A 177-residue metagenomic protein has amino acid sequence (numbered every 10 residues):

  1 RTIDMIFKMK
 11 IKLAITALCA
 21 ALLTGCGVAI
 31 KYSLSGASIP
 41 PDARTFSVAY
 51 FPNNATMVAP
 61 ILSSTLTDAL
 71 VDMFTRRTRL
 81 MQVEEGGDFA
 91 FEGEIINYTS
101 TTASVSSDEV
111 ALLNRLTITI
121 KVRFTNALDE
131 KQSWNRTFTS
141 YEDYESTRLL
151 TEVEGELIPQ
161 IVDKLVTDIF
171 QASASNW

Functional and structural regions predicted by a protein language model:
R1-C26: Sec-dependent bacterial lipoprotein signal peptides
G25-D68, D72, L128, Q171-W177: A structural "domain/chain start" motif
L34, R76-M81, G87-S133, Y141-I158 (+1 more regions): Surface-exposed short loop/turn segments
I39-P40, E85-G87: A short beta-turn/loop motif at secondary-structure boundaries
P41-R44, S133-F138: Short coil-to-beta-strand
Y50-P52, F138-E142: Short, small-residue-rich loop/turn micro-motifs
